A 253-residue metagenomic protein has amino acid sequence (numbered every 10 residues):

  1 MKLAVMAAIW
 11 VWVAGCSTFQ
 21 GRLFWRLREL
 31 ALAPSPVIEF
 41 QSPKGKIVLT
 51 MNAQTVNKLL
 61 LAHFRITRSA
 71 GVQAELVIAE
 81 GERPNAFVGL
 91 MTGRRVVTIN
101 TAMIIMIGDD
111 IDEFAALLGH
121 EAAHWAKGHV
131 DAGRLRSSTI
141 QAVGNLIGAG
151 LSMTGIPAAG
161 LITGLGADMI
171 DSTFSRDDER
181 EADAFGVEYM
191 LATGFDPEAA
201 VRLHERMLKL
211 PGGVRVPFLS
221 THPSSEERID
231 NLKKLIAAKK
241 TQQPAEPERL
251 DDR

Functional and structural regions predicted by a protein language model:
M1-A7: Sec-dependent signal peptide recognition, specifically the positively charged N-region followed immediately by
V13-G15: C-terminal motif of bacterial Sec signal peptides marking the signal peptidase cleavage site
T18-T139, E188, A192-T193, L210 (+2 more regions): Peri-catalytic and regulatory segments of divalent metal-dependent proteins
S35, V214-R253: Cytosolic-facing loops and C-terminal tails of multi-pass membrane proteins
E82-N85, M103-M106, A132-G133, A149 (+5 more regions): Solvent-exposed loop/turn segments at secondary-structure junctions within structured extracellular/periplasmic domains
I99, A182, S224: Residue-level signature of catalytic and energy-coupling elements of molecular machines, predominantly ATP/GTP-dependent
H129-G160, V201-H204: Post-HEXXH active-site segment of zinc metalloproteases
M153-H204, R228: Metalloprotease/metallohydrolase-associated module, dominated by Zn2+-dependent proteases
